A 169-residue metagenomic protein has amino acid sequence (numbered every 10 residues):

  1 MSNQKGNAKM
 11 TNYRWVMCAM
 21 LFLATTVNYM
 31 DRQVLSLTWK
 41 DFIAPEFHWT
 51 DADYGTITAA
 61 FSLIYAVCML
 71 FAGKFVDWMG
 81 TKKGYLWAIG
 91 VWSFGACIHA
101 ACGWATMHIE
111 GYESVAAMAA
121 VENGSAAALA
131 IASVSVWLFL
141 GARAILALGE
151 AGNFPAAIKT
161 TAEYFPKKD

Functional and structural regions predicted by a protein language model:
V16-D51, T106: Extracytoplasmic
Y29, Q33, A100, I131 (+2 more regions): Small-residue-rich segments within alpha-helical transmembrane domains of MFS-like 12-TM solute carriers
Q33, S62-L70, A151: Residue-level signature of mid-helix packing/kink "hotspots" within the transmembrane helices of 12-pass Major
G55-S62: Short hydrophobic/aromatic, small-residue-rich stretches within specific transmembrane helices of secondary active
C68-T81: Helix-to-loop junctions at the C-terminal end of transmembrane segments in multipass secondary transporters
G90-A132: C-terminal ends and interior cores of transmembrane alpha-helices in multi-pass membrane transporters/permeases
A142-D169: Cytoplasmic helix-loop-helix junction between adjacent transmembrane helices in 12-TM secondary transporters
